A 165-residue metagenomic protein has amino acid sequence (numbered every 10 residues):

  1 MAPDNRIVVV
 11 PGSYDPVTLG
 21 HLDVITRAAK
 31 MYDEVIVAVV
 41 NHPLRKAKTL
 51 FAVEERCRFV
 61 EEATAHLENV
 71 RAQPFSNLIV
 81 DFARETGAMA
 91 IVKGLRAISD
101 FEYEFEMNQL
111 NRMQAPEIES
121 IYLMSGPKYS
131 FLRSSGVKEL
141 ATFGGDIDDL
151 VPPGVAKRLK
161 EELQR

Functional and structural regions predicted by a protein language model:
M1-R165: Nucleotidyltransferase catalytic core that binds NTPs
